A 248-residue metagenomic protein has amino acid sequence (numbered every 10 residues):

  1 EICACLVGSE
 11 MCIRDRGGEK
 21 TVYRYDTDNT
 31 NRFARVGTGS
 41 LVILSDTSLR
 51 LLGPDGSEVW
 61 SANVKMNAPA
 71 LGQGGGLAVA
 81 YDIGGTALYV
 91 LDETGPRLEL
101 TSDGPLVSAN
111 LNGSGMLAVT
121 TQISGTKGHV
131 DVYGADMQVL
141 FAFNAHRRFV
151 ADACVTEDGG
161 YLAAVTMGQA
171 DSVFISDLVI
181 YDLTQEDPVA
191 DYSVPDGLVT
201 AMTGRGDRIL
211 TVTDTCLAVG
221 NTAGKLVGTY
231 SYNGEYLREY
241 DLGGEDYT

Functional and structural regions predicted by a protein language model:
I2-G8, C12: Single conserved hydrophobic/aromatic residue that forms the stacking wall/gate of nucleotide- or nucleobase-binding
I13-K20, T30-N31, R35, D46-L49 (+4 more regions): Short acidic/polar, Gly/Pro-enriched loop/turn segments located at secondary-structure boundaries
G18-D26, G56-N63, G95-T101, Q138-N144 (+3 more regions): A short beta-strand motif characteristic of beta-propeller blades
D28-R35, K65-G75, G104-G113, R147-T156 (+2 more regions): Repeated scaffold domains used in trafficking and secretory/extracellular systems, primarily beta-propellers
R32-L44, L49-R50, L71-I83, L88-Y89 (+6 more regions): Short beta-strand elements that form the blades of beta-propeller/WD-repeat-like and other beta-sheet-rich scaffold
L52-G53, Y81, Y89-L91, V130-A135 (+2 more regions): Hydrophobic/aromatic beta-strand positions that recur at structurally equivalent sites within the blades
V119-T120, K127-A142: Intrinsically disordered, low-complexity linker/loop segments enriched in Gly/Pro and charged/polar residues
M167-T248: Extracytoplasmic/luminal low-complexity segments enriched in Pro/Gly and acidic/polar residues that act as flexible
